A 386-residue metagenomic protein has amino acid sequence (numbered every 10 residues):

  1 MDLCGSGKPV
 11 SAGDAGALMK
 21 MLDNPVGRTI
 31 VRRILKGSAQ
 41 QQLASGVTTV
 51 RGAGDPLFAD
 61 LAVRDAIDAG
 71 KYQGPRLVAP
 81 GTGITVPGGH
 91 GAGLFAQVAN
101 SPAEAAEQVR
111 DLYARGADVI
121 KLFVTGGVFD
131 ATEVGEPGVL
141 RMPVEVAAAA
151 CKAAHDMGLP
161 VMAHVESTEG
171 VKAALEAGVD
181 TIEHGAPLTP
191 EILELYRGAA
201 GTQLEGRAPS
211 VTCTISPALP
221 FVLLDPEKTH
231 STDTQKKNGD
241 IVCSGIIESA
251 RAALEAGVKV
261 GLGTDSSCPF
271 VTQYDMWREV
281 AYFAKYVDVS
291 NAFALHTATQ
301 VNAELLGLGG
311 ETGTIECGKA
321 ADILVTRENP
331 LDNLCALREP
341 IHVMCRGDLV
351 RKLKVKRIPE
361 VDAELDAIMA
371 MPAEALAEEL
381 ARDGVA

Functional and structural regions predicted by a protein language model:
M1, V50-R51, L77-G81, I120-L122 (+4 more regions): Hydrophobic faces of well-ordered beta-strands that scaffold small-molecule active sites in alpha/beta enzyme cores
M1-A66, A177: Metal-associated gating/positioning segment near the N- to mid-region
M1-K20, V78-F95, A147-A148, L224-P226 (+1 more regions): N-terminal small/glycine-rich loop or linker at the start of catalytic domains across soluble metabolic enzymes
A17-I34, H90-Q108, V139, P160-M162: Active-site mouth loops of central-metabolism enzymes
M21-L22, G37-L43, T299-A386: Active-site microenvironment of metallo-dependent hydrolases
V47-T49, K71-R76, A117-D118, M157-L159 (+3 more regions): Short, well-ordered coil/turn segments that N-cap beta-strands
F129-I247, G261-C268, V287-V289, A303-L306: Active-site core of metal-dependent hydrolases
D156, H230-T234, S244-N329, L349: His/Asp/Glu-enriched, well-ordered alpha-helical/loop segment that forms or immediately abuts the divalent-metal
